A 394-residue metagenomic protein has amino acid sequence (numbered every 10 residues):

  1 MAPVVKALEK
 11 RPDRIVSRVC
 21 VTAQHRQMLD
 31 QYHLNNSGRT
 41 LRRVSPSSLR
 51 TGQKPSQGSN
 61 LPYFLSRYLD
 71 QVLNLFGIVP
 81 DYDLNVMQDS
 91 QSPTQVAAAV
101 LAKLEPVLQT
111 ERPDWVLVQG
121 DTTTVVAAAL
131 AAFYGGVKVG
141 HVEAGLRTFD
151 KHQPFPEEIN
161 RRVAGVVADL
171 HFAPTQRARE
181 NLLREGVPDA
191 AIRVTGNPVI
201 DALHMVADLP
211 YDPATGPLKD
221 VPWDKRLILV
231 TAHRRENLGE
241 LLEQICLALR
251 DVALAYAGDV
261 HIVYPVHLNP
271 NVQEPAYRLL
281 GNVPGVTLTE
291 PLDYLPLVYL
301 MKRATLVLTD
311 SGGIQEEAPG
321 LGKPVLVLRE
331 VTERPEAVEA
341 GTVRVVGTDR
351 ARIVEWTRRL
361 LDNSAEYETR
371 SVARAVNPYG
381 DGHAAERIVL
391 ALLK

Functional and structural regions predicted by a protein language model:
M1-E9, M28, Y32-L34, R39 (+5 more regions): Active-site and donor-binding regions of nucleotide-sugar-utilizing enzymes
V4-I15, D251-Y256: A short, Lys/Arg-enriched amphipathic alpha-helix followed by its capping loop at the start of a domain
S17-Q24, P62, H261-H267: Short internal beta-strands
C20-Q27, R39, S66-R67, V167-L241 (+2 more regions): A nucleotide-sugar donor-handling region in carbohydrate enzymes
D70, P210-R303: Donor-nucleotide binding loops and adjacent catalytic segments primarily of GT-B fold Leloir glycosyltransferases
L73, R177, R344-K394: Leloir-type glycosyltransferase catalytic cores
L84-N85, A173, R193-V194, T287-E290 (+1 more regions): Short acidic-hydrophobic, aromatic-tinged amphipathic segments that line or gate anion-handling sites
V118-Q119, H141-V142, H171, Y299-V338: A donor-sugar binding/catalytic signature common to diverse glycosyltransferases and related nucleotide-sugar
